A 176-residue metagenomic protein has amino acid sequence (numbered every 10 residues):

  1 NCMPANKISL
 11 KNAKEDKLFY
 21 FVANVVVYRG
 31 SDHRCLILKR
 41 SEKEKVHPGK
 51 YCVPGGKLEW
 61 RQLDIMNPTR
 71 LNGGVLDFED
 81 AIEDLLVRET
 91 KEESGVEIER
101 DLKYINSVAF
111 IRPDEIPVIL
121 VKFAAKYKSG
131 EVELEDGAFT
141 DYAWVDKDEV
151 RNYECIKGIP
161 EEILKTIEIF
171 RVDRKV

Functional and structural regions predicted by a protein language model:
P4-K11, Y104-I105: Short Pro/Gly-enriched beta-strand edge/turn motifs at strand-loop
N6, S41-E42, A138-F139: A short beta-strand motif that forms part of the nucleic acid-binding face of small beta-barrel RNA-binding folds
L10-V46, K50-E59: Conserved N-terminal beta-strand and adjoining loop/helix that marks the start of the Nudix/MutT-like hydrolase domain
S31, S41-E42, A124, D173-V176: Small/flexible residues
C52-G56, L71, I169-R171: Short, charged/polar low-complexity linear motifs in solvent-exposed/disordered segments
L58-R100, N106-E162: Unchanged
E161-V176: Charged phosphate-binding loop/patch that engages nucleotide di/tri-phosphates or the phosphate backbone of nucleic
